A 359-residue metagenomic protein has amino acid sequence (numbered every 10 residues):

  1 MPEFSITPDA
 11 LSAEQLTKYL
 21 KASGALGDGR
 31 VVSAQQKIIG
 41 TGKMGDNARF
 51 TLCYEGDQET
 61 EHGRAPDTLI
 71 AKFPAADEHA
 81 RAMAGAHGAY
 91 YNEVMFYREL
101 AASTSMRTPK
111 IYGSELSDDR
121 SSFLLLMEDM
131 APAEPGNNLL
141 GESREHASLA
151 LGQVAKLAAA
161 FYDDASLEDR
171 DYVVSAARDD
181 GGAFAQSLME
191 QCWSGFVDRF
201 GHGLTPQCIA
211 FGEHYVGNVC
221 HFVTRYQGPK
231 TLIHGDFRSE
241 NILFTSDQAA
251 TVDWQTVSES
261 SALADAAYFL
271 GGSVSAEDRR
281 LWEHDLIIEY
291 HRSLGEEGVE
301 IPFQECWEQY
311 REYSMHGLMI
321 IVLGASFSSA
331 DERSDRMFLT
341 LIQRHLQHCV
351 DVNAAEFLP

Functional and structural regions predicted by a protein language model:
M1-K43, C53-P66, Y162, A210 (+2 more regions): Regulatory N- and C-terminal appendages and interdomain linkers associated with kinase/kinase-like NTP transferase
L11, E145, L149-G152, Q191 (+5 more regions): Generic recognition of stable, solvent-exposed alpha-helical segments in well-folded globular domains
I39, D119, H146, P229 (+6 more regions): Secondary-structure capping and boundary motifs in well-ordered enzyme cores
G40-R49, C53-F184, A262-L263, F303: Conserved ATP-binding subdomain of kinase catalytic cores across diverse folds
T41-E59, I70, V216-A262: Active-site acidic catalytic loop and adjacent metal/ATP-binding pocket of ATP-dependent phosphoryl transfer enzymes
Y91-I111, H202-L232, E240-T245, V252: N-terminal low-complexity, intrinsically disordered segments
M95, T256, A262-G298, S314-S334 (+1 more regions): Active-site activation/catalytic loop segments of kinase-like enzymes and analogous catalytic loops in related
E134-H234, M337-P359: ATP-dependent phospho-/nucleotidyl transfer catalytic cores
